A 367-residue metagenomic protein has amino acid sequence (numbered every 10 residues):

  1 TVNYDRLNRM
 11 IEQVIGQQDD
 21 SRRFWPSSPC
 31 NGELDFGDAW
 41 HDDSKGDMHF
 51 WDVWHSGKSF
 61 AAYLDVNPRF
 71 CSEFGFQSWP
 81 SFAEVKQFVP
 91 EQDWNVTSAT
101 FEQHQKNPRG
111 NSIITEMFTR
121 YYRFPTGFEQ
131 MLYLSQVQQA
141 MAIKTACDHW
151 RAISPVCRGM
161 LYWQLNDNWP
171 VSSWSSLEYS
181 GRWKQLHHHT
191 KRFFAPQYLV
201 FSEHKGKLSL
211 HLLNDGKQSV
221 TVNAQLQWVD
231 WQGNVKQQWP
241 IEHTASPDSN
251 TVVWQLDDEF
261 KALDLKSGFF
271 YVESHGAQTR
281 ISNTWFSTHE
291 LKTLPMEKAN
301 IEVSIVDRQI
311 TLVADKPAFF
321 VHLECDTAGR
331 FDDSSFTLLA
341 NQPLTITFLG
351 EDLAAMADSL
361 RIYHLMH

Functional and structural regions predicted by a protein language model:
Q13-G16, W25-S28, G32-D35, H41 (+1 more regions): Substrate-binding clefts and catalytic carboxylate motifs of secreted carbohydrate-active enzymes
R192-K205, L213, T284-V306, L338: Extracellular ectodomain segments of secreted/surface proteins
K207-A245, N250-Q255, S267-H275, I310-V313 (+1 more regions): Beta-strand-rich binding/interaction modules
W239-A245, F260, D332-L338: Beta-strand-rich interaction surfaces with strong enrichment in secreted/lumenal proteins
N250-W254, S334, Q342-I346: Short strand-edge motifs at loop-to-beta-strand transitions and within beta-strands of extracellular beta-rich domains
D257-E297, E351-H367: Terminal connector regions
H289-V313, R330-D332, T337-A340, L349 (+1 more regions): Intrinsically disordered, low-complexity segments enriched in small/polar residues
